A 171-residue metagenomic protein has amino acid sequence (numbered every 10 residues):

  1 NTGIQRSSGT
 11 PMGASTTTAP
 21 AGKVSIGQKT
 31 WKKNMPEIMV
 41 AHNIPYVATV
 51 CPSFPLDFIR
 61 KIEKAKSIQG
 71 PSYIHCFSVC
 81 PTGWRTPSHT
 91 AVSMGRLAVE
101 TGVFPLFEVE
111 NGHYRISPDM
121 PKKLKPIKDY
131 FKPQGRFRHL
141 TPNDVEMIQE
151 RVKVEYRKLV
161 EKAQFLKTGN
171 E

Functional and structural regions predicted by a protein language model:
N1-S72, S88-H89, S93, K162-L166: Thiamine diphosphate
Q69-P71, F77, F104: Active-site lining segments that contact anionic ligands and/or coordinate catalytic metals
V79-E171: Flexible, low-complexity linker and terminal segments
